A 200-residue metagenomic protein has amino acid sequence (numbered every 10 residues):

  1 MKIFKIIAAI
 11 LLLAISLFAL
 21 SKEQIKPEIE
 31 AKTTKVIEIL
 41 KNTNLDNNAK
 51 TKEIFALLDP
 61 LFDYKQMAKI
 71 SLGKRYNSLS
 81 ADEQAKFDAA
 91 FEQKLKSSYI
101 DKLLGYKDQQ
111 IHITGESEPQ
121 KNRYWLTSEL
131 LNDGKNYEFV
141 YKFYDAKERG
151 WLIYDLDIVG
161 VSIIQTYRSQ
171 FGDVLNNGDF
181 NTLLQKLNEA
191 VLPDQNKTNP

Functional and structural regions predicted by a protein language model:
K2-I10: Sec-dependent signal peptide recognition, specifically the positively charged N-region followed immediately by
A14-S16: N-terminal signal peptide c-region/cleavage motif recognized by signal peptidases
K22-L103: Early exported N-terminus immediately downstream of N-terminal targeting peptides
Q24, E38, N42-L45, A49 (+7 more regions): Surface-exposed, polar/charged faces of alpha-helical domains in mature secreted/periplasmic/lumenal proteins
F91, S117, L130-N132, F143-D145 (+1 more regions): A mature extracytoplasmic/lumenal domain signature
S97-Y137, A190-P200: Surface-exposed, charged secondary-structure patches
E138, F143-Q165: Short beta-strand edge/turn micro-motifs at domain boundaries
I158-P200: Low-complexity, intrinsically disordered terminal/linker segments enriched in charged and Gly/Pro repeats
